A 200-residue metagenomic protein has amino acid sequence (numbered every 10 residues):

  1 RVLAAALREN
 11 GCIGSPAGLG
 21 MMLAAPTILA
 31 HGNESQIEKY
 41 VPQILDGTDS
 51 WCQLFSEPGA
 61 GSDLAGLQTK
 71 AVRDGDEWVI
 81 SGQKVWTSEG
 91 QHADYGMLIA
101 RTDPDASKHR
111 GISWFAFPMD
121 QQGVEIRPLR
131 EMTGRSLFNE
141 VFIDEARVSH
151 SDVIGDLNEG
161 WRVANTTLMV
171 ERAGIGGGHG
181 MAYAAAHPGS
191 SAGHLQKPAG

Functional and structural regions predicted by a protein language model:
R1-T48, S88-Y95, G178: Internal helix-loop-helix
L3-R8, A100, F117-Q122, E145-R147 (+1 more regions): Short Ser/Thr-interspersed hydrophobic loop/turn segments at strand-loop and sheet-helix junctions that line or gate
G47-F55, I99: A short, Trp-centered hydrophobic/proline-enriched beta-strand micro-motif
G59-L67: Active-site-adjacent elements of ketosynthase-type condensing enzymes
A60, V85-G90, M132-T133: Glycine-rich phosphate/pyrophosphate-binding beta-alpha loops
T69-V72: A structural signal for short hydrophobic beta-strand segments in well-ordered beta-sheet cores
S81-R127: A short core secondary-structure module
V124-G200: Glycine-rich beta->alpha junctions and the first turn(s) of the following alpha-helix
